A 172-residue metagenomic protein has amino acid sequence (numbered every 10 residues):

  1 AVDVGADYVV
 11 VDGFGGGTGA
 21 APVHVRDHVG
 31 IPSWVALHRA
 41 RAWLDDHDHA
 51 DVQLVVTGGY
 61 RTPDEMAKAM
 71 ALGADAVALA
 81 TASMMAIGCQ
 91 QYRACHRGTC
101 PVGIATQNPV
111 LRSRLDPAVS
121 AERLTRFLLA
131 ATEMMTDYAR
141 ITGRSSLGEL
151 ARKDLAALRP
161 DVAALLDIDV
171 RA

Functional and structural regions predicted by a protein language model:
A1-R112: Glycine-rich phosphate/ribose-binding loops and adjacent secondary-structure elements that form binding surfaces
G88, D116-A172: C-terminal extensions of enzymes
